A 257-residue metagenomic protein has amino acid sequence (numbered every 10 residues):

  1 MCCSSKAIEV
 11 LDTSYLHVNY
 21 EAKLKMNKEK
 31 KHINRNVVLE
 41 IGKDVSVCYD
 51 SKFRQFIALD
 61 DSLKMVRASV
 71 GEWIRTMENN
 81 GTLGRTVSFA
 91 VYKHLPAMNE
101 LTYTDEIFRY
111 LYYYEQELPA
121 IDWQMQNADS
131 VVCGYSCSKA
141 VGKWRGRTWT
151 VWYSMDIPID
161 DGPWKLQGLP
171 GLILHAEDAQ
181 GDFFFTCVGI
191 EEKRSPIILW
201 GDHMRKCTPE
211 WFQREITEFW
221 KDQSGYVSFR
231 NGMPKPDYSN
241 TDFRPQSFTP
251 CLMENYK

Functional and structural regions predicted by a protein language model:
M1-S5: Hydrophobic h-region of N-terminal signal peptides that target proteins for export in Gram-negative bacteria
K6-K257: Extended soluble regions of mature proteins
